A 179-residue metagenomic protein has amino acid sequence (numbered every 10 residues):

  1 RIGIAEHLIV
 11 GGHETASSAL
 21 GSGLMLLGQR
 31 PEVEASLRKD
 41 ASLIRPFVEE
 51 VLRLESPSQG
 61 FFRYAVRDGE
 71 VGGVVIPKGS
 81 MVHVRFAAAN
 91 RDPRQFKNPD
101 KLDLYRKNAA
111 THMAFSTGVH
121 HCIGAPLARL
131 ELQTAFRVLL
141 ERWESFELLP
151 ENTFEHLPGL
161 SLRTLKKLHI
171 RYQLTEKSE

Functional and structural regions predicted by a protein language model:
R1-E179: Cytochrome P450
